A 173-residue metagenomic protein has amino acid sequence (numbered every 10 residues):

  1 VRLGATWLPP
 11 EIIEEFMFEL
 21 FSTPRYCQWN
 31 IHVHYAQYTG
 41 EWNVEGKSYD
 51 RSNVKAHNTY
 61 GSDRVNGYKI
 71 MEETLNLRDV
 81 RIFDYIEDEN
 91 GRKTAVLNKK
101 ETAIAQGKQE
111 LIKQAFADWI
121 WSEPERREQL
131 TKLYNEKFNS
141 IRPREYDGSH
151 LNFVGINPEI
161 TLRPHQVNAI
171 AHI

Functional and structural regions predicted by a protein language model:
V1-S140: Charged, low-complexity intrinsically disordered regions
E128-I173: Conserved pre-motif I regulatory segment
